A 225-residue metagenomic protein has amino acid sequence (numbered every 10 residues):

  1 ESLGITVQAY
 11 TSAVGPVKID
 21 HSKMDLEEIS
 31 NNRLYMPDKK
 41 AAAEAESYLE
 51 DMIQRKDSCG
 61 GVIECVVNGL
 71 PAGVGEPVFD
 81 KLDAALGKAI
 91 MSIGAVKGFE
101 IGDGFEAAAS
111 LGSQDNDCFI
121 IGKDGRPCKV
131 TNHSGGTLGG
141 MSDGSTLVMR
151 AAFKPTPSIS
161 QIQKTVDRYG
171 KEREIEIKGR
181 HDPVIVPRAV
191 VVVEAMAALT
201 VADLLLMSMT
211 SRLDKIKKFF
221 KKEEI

Functional and structural regions predicted by a protein language model:
E1-V78: Glycine-rich, mobile lid/loop segments that gate access to catalytic sites or pores
S2-L3, Y48-K56, A89, I93-V96 (+3 more regions): Change "in soluble alpha/beta enzymes" to "in soluble alpha/beta proteins
L3-T11, M52-I63, A95-A107, S208-F219: Flexible, glycine/charged-enriched surface loops at secondary-structure junctions
N32-M36, K88-S92, K123-R126, R173-I177 (+2 more regions): Glycine-rich loops and low-complexity Gly/Arg-rich segments that provide flexible linkers or classic glycine-based
Y35-A43, E76, D80, A84 (+2 more regions): Electropositive phosphate-/nucleotide-binding environments in soluble metabolic enzymes
R55-E172: Glycine-rich anion/phosphate-binding loop at the beta-strand->alpha-helix junction
S158-I225: Internal helix-turn-beta structural module
